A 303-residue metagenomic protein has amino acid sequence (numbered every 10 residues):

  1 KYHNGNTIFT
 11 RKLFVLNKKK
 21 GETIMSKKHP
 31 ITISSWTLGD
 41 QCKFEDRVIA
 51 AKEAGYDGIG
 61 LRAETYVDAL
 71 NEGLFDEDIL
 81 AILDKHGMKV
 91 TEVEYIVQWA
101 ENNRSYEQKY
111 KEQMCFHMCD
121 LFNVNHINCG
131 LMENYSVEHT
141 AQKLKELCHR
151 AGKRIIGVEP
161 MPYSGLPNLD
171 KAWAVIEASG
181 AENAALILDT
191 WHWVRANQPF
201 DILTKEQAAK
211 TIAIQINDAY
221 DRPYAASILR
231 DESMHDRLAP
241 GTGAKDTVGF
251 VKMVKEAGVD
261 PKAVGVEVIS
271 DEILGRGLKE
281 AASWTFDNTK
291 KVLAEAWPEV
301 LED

Functional and structural regions predicted by a protein language model:
K1-I24: Short, Lys/Arg-enriched N-terminal segments with co-localized hydrophobic residues within the first ~10-30 amino acids
R11, E45, I82-K89, A100-L186 (+3 more regions): Active-site acidic/histidine proton-transfer and metal-coordination neighborhood in alpha/beta enzyme cores
L16, K20-T32, Q41-D57, Q113 (+3 more regions): Histidine-acidic metal/acid-base catalytic patches
S26-T37, L80, D84, K89-Q98: Mobile, glycine- and charge-enriched loop segments and immediately flanking short secondary-structure elements within
S34-L38, R62-Y66, Y95-Q98, M132-N134 (+4 more regions): Active-site beta-loop-alpha junctions enriched in small/polar residues
G60, E92-E94, N128, G157 (+2 more regions): Conserved beta-strand positions in the central sheet of alpha/beta enzyme cores
G60-D84: Glycine-rich, proline-tolerant flexible connector loops at the mouths of alpha/beta enzymes
D68-L74, I96-K111, E138, I228-L238 (+1 more regions): Surface-exposed, active-site-proximal loop segments in enzymatic domains
